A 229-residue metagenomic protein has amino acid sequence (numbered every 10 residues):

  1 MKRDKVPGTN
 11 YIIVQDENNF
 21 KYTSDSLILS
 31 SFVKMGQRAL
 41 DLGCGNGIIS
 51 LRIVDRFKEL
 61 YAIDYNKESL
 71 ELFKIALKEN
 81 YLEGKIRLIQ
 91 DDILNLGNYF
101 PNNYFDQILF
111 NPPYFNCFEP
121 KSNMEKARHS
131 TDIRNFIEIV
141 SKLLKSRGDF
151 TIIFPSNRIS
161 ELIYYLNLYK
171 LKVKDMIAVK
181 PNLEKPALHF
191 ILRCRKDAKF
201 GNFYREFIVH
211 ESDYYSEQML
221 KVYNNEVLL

Functional and structural regions predicted by a protein language model:
M1-M35: S-adenosyl-L-methionine
P7, L82-E83, N167-K170: Short, structurally constrained coil/turn elements that cap an alpha-helix or connect an alpha-helix to the following
V14, R87-I89, K174-I177: General small-molecule cofactor/ligand-binding pocket signal
L29, N111, F136, C194: Residue-level signal for inorganic ion chemistry
S31-F100, Q107-F118: Conserved SAM/SAH cofactor-binding pocket of Class I
P112-E138: Mobile active-site "lid"/loop adjacent to the S-adenosyl-L-methionine
D132-A187, I191: Conserved Class I SAM-dependent methyltransferase catalytic core
P186-L229: SAM/dcSAM-binding transferase cores
